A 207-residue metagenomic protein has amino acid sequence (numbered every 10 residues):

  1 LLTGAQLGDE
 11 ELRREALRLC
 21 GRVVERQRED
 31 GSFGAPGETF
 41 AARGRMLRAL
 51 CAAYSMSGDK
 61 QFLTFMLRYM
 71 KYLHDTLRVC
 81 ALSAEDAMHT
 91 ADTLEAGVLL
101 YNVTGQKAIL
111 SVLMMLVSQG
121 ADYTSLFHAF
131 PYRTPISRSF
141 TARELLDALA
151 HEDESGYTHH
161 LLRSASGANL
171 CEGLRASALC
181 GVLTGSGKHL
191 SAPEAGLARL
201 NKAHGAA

Functional and structural regions predicted by a protein language model:
L1-A207: Glycan-recognition and catalytic cores of secretory/periplasmic carbohydrate-active enzymes
